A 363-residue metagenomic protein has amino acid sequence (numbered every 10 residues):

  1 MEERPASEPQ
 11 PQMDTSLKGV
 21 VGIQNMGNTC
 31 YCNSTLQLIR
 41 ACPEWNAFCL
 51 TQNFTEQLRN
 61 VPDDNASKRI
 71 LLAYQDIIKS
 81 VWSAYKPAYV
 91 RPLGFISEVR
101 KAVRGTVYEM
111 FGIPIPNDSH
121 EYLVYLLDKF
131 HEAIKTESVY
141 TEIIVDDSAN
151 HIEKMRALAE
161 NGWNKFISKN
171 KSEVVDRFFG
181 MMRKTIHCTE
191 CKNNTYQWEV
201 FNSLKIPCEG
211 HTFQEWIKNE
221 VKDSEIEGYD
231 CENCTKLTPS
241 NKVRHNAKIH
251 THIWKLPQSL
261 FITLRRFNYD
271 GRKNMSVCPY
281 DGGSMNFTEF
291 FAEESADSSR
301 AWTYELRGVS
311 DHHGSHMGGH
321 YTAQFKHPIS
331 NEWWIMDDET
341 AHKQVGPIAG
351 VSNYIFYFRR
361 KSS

Functional and structural regions predicted by a protein language model:
M1-K18, I39, Q52-N53, Q57-N65 (+3 more regions): Exposed substrate/partner-binding surface patches
E2-N150, S259-L264, Q344-S352, Y357-S362: USP/UBP deubiquitinase core
Q24, M182-T185, S224-G228: Processing junctions and N-termini across compartments
T29, T185-H187, S259, T322: Beta-sheet entry/capping signal
W45-N46, T185, G228, W333: Internal amphipathic alpha-helical segments of the cytochrome P450 catalytic fold
E109-H211: A broadly conserved sequence feature marking short terminus-proximal activation segments in nucleic acid-centric
